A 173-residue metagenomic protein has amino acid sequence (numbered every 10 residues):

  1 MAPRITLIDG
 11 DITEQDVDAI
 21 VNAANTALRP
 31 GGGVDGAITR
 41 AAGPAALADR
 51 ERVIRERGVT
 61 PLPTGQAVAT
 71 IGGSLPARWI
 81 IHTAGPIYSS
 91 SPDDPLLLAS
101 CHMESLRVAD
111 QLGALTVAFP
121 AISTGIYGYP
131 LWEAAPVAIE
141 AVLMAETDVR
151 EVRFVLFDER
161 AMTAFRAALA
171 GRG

Functional and structural regions predicted by a protein language model:
M1-G173: Macrodomain-like recognition of ADP-ribose-binding/processing modules
